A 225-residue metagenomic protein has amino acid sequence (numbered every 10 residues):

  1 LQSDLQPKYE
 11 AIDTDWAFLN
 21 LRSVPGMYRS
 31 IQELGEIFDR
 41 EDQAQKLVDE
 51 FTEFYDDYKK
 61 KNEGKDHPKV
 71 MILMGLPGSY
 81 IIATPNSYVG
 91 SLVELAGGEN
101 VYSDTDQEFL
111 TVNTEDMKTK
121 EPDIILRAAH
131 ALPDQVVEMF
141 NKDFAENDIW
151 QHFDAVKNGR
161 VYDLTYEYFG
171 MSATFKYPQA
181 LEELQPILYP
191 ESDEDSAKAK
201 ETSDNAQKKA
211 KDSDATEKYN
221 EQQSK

Functional and structural regions predicted by a protein language model:
L1-I37, V112-H152, P186: Acidic/His-rich segments in extracytoplasmic proteins that coordinate ligands and/or metal ions
L5-G78, E99-Y102, K157-Q222: Extracytoplasmic substrate-binding proteins
G75-P77, P85, T105-D106, P122 (+1 more regions): Histidine- and/or cysteine-centered catalytic micro-motif in compact active-site loops
G78-A83, R127, D134-Q135, G170-A173: Short, solvent-exposed loop/turn elements at domain surfaces
N86-F109, A129, D163: His/Asp/Glu-enriched short active-site or ligand-binding loop at hydrolase and phosphoryl-transfer sites
N86-S87, N147-D148, F153, T174: Serine-centered coil/turn micro-motif
E94, V112-E115, Y168, E182: Small-molecule-sensing regulatory modules
